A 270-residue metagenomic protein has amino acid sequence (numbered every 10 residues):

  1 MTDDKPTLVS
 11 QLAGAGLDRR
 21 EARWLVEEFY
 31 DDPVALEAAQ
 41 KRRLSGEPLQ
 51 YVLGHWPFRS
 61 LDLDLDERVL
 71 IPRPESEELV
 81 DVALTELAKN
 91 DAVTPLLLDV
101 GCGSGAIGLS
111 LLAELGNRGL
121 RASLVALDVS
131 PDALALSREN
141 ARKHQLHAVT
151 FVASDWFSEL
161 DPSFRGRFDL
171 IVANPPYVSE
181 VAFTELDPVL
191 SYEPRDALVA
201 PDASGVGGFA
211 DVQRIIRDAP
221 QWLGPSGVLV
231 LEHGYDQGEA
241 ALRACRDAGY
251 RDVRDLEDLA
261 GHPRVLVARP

Functional and structural regions predicted by a protein language model:
M1-R19: Non-catalytic nucleic-acid substrate-recognition regions in nucleic-acid-modifying enzymes
R20-E86: Conserved AdoMet
D62, S123, A148-T150, R251-R254: Conserved beta-strand segments of alpha/beta enzyme cores
E78-T184, R214: Conserved SAM/SAH cofactor-binding pocket of Class I
L111, V189, I215-A219: Class I S-adenosylmethionine-dependent transferase superfamily signal
P176-D211: Mobile active-site "lid"/loop adjacent to the S-adenosyl-L-methionine
Y177, R269-P270: C-terminal beta-strand of the catalytic ATP-binding
V206-A268: Conserved Class I SAM-dependent methyltransferase catalytic core
